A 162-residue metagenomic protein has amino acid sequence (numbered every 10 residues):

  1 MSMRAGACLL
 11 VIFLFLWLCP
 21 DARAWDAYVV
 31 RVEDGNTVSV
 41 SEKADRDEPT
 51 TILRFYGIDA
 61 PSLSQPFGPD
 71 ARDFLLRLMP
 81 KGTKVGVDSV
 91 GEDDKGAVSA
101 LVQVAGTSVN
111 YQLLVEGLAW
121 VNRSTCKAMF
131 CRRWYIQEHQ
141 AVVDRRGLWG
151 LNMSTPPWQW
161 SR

Functional and structural regions predicted by a protein language model:
M1-L9: Bacterial N-terminal signal peptides that target proteins for export
C8, L18-R162: Small beta-barrel nucleic-acid-binding modules, primarily SNase/OB-fold domains and secondarily Tudor-like barrels
F13-F15: Aromatic (phenylalanine/tyrosine) cluster motif
